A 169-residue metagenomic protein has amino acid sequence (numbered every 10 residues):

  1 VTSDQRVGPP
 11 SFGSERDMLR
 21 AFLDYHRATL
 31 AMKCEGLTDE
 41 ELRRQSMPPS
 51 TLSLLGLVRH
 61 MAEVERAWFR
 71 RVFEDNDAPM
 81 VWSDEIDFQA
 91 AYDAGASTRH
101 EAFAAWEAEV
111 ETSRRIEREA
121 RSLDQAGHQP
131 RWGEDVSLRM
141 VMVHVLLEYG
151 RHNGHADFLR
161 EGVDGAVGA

Functional and structural regions predicted by a protein language model:
V1-T2, R6-P9, R16-Q89, H128-A169: Short, contiguous alpha-helical
S14-L19, T98-H100: Active-site rim elements
Q89-A126, R139-E148: Acidic/histidine-rich alpha-helical segments that form the ligand environment of transition-metal centers
